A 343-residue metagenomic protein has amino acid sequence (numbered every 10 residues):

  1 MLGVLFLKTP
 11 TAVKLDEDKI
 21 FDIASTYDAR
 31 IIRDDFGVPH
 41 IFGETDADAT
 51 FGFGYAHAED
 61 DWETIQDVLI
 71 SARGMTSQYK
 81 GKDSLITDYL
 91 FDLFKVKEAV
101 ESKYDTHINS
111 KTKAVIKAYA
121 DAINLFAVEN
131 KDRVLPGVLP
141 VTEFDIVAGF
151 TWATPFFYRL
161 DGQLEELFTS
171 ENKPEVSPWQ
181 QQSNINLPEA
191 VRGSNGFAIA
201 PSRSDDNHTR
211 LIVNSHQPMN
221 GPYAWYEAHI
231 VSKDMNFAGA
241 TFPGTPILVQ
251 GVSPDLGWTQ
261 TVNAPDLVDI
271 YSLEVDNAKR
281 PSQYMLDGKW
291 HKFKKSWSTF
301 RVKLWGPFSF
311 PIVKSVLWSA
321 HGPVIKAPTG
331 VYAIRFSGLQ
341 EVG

Functional and structural regions predicted by a protein language model:
M1-G343: Mature extracytoplasmic enzyme cores
